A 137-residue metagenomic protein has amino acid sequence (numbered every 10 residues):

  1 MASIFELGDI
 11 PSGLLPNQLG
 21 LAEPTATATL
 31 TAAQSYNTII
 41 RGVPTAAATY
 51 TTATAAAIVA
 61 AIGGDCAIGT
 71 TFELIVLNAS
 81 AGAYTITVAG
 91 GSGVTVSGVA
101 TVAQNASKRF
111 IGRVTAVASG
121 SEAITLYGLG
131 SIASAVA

Functional and structural regions predicted by a protein language model:
A2-G90, N105, G112-A137: Exposed extracellular interaction/assembly regions and N-terminal maturation sites
G91-A106: Terminal beta-strand-rich extracellular "head" domains that mediate receptor/glycan or other ligand binding
